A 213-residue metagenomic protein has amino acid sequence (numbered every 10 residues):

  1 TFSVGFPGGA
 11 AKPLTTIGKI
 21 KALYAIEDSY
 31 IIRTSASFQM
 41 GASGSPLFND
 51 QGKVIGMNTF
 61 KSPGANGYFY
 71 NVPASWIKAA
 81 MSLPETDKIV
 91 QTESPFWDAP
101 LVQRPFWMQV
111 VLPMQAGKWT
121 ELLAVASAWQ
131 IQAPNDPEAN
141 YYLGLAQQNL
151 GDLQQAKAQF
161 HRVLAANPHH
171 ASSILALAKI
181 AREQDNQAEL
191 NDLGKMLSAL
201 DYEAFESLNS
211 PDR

Functional and structural regions predicted by a protein language model:
T1-I31, F38-A42, N58-Y70, A80-M81 (+1 more regions): Flexible, gly/ser-rich surface segments that form the specificity/activation loops bordering the active-site cleft
G8, V54-G117, E121: C-terminal cap/linker of serine protease catalytic domains
Q132, A166, A199-E203: Structural marker of alpha-solenoid helical repeat scaffolds
